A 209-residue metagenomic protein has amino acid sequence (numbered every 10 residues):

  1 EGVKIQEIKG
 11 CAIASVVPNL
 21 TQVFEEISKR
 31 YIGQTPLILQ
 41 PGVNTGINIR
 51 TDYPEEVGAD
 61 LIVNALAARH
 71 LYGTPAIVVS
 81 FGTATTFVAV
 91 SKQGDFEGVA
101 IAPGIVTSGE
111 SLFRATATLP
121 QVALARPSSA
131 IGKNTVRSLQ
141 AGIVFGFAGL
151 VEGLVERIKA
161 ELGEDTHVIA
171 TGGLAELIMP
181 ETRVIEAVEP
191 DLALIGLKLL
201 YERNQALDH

Functional and structural regions predicted by a protein language model:
E1-I77, S91-H209: Nucleotide/phosphate-binding catalytic cleft detector across ATP-hydrolyzing and phosphate-transferring enzymes
V88: Conserved active-site beta-strand element of glycosyltransferases/polysaccharide synthases
